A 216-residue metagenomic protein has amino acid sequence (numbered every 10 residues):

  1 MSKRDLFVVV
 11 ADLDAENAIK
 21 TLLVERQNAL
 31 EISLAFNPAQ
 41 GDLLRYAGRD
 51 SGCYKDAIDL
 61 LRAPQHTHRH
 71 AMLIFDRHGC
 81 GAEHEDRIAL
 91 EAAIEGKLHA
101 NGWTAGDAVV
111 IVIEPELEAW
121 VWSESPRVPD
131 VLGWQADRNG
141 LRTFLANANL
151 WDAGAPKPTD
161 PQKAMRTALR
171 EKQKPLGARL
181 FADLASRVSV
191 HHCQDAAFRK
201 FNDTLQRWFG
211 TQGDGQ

Functional and structural regions predicted by a protein language model:
M1-D5, E16-L43, K55-Q216: C-terminal accessory helical subdomains adjacent to catalytic cores in phosphodiester- and nucleotide-handling enzymes
A11-D12: Helix N-cap/beta->alpha junction signal
Y46-A47: N-terminal low-complexity, intrinsically disordered segments
